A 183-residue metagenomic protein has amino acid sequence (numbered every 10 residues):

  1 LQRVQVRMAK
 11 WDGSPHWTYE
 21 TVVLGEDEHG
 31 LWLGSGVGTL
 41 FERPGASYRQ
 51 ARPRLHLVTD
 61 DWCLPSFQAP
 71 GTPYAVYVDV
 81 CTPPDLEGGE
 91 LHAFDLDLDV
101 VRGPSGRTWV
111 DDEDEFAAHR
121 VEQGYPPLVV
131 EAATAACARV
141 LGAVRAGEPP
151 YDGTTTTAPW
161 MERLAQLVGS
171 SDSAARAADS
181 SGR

Functional and structural regions predicted by a protein language model:
L1-R49: Charge-rich, low-complexity N-terminal segments
M8, G25, S35, F67-Q68 (+2 more regions): Hydrophobic side chains in beta-strands
G30-L31, C63, V76, T108: Hydrophobic residues embedded in beta-strands of well-ordered beta-sheets
G36-V37, E42-D85, D97: Aromatic- and glycine-enriched beta-alpha-beta binding-site module
G71-Q123: Conserved, surface-exposed functional patches that form binding/active-site neighborhoods
D79-C81, D85, E90-H92, E131-A136 (+1 more regions): A long amphipathic alpha-helix within ATP-dependent nucleotide-binding catalytic cores
E115-R139: Short, surface-exposed, low-complexity cationic segments
A135-R183: Cysteine/selenocysteine-centered motifs that mediate thiol-based redox chemistry or coordinate metal-sulfur cofactors
